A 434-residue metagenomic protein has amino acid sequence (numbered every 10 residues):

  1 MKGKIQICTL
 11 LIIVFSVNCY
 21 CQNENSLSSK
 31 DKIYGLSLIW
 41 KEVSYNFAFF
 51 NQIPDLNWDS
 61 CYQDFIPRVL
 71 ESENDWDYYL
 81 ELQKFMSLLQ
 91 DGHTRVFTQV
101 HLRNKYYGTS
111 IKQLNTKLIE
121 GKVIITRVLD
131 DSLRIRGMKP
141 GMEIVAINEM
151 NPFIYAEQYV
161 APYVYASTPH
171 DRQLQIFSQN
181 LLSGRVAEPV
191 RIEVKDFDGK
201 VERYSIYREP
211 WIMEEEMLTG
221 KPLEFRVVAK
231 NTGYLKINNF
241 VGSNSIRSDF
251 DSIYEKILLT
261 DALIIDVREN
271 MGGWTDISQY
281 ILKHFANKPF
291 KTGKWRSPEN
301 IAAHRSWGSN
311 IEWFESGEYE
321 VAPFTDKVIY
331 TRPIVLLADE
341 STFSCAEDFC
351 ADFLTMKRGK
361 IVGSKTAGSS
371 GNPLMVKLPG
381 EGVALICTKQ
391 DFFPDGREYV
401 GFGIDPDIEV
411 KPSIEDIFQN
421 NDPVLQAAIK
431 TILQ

Functional and structural regions predicted by a protein language model:
M1-E24: Bacterial Sec-dependent N-terminal signal peptides
C8, C19-C21, C61, C345 (+2 more regions): Generic recognition of cysteine residues
T9, V14, S28, Y34 (+6 more regions): Generic detection of intrinsically disordered/low-complexity segments and helix-coil linkers/edges
C21-L263, V267-R296, S370, L374-K377 (+4 more regions): Flexible, low-complexity junctional segments that flank or bridge functional domains
W274-N421, Q426, T431: Conserved acidic, small-residue-rich alpha-beta core segments centered on
